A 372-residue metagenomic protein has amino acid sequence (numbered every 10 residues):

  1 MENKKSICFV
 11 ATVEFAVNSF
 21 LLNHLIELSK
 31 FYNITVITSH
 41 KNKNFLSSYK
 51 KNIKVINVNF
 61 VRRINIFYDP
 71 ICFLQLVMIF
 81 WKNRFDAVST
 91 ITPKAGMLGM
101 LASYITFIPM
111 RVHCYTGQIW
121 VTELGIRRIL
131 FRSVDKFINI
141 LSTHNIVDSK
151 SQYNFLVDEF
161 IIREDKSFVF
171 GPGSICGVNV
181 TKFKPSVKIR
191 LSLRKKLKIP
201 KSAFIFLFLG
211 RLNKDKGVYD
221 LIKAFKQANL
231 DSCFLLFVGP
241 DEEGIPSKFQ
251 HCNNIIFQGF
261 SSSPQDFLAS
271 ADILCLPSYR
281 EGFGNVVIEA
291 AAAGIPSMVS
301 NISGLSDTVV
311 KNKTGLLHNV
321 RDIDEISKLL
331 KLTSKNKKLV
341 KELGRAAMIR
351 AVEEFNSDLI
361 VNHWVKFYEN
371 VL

Functional and structural regions predicted by a protein language model:
N18-N23, F204-Q227, L316, D324: A conserved mid-protein helix/loop that constitutes part of the nucleotide-sugar donor-binding site
I37-K43, S174, L209-D215, Y219-I222 (+1 more regions): Glycosyltransferase donor-sugar binding loop
I56-N57, K136, I140-I189: Donor nucleotide-sugar binding/catalytic pocket of nucleotide-sugar-dependent glycosyltransferases
T90-G96: Short His-centered aromatic/hydrophobic patch
S192-K195, E325, L332, L339-E354 (+1 more regions): A short, well-ordered alpha-helix in the C-terminal region of glycosyltransferases
F260, Y279: Aromatic "clamp/platform" in nucleotide-sugar-dependent glycosyltransferases that forms part of the donor/acceptor
P296-V299, V309: Short hydrophobic beta-strand element within catalytic cores of glycosyltransferases and related nucleotide-activated
K311-N312, L316-I323, L332-K337: Conserved acidic donor-binding segment of nucleotide-sugar-dependent glycosyltransferases
